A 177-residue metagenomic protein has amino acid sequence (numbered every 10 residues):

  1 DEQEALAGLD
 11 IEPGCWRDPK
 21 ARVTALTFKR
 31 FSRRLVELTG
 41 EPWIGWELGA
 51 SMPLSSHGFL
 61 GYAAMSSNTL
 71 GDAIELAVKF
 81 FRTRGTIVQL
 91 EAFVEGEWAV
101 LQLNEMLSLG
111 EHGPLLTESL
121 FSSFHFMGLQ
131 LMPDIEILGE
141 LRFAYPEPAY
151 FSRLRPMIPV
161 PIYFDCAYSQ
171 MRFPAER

Functional and structural regions predicted by a protein language model:
D1-Q102, I137, P148: N-terminal low-complexity or simple alpha-helical regulatory segments that function as activation/interaction modules
S67-R177: Alpha-helical bundle regulatory/interaction domains
